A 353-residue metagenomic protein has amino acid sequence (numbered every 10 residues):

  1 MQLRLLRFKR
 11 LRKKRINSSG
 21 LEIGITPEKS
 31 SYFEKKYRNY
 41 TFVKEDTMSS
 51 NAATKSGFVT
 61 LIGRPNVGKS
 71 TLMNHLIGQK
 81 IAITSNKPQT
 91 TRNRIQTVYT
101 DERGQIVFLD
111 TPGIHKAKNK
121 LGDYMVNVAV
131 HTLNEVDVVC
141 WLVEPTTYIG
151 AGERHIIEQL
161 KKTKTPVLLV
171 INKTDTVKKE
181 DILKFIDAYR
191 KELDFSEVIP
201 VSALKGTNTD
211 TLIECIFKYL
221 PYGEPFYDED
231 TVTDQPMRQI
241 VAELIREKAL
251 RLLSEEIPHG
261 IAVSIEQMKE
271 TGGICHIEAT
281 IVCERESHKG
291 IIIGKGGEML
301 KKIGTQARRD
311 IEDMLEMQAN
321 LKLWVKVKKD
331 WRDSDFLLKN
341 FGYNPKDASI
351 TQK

Functional and structural regions predicted by a protein language model:
L3-L5, R10, R15, Y37: Cationic, low-complexity basic patches in intrinsically disordered or flexible, solvent-exposed regions
Y32-T47: Short, Lys/Arg-enriched N-terminal segments with co-localized hydrophobic residues within the first ~10-30 amino acids
S49-L121, V126-N127: Conserved G1/Walker A P-loop phosphate-binding module
P88-T90, P112-H115, P145-I149, T174-V177 (+5 more regions): Conserved nucleotide-binding/hydrolysis micro-motifs of P-loop NTPases
N127-S196: Conserved C-terminal guanine-recognition region of P-loop GTPase G domains, centered on the G4
D175-V232: Canonical P-loop GTPase G-domain recognition
M237-K353: P-loop NTP-binding site
